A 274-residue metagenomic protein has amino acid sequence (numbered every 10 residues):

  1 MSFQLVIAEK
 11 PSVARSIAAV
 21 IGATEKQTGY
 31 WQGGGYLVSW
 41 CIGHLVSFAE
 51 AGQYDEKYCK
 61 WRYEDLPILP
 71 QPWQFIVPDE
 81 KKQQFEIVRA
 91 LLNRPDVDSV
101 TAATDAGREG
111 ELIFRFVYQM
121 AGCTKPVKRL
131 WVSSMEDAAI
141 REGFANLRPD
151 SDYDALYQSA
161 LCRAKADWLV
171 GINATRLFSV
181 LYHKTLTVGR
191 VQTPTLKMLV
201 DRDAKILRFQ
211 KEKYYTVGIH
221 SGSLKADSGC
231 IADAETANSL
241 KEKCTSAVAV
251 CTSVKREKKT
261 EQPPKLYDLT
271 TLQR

Functional and structural regions predicted by a protein language model:
M1-A164, W168: Intrinsically disordered, low-complexity regulatory segments
S12, A18-A19, D150-S151, R163 (+5 more regions): Mixed-charge, polar/low-complexity N-terminal
L37, L45-P78, A90, L186-R274: Long, highly charged, low-complexity internal segments
W73-I76, Q83-E86, R94-P95, M135-S221 (+1 more regions): C-terminal or mid-to-C-terminal helical accessory/interaction module adjacent to the motor/catalytic core
